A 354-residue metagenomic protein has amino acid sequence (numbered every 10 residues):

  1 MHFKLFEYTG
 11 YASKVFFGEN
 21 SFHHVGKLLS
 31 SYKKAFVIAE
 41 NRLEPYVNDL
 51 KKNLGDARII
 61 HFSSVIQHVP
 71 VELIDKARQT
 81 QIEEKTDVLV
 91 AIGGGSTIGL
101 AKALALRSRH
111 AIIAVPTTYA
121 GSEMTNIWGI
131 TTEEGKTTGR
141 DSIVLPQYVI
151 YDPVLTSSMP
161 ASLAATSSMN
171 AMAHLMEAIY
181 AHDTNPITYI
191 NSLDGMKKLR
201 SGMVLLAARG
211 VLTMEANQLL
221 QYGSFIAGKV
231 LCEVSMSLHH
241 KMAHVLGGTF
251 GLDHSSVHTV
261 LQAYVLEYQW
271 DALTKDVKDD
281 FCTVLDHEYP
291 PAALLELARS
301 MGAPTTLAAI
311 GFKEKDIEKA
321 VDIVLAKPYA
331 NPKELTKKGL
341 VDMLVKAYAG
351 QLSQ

Functional and structural regions predicted by a protein language model:
M1-D87, L307: ATP/NTP phosphate-donor binding region
H2, V284-Q354: C-terminal charged capping/lid subdomain of soluble metabolic enzymes
A12-S13, L106-I190, G195, D276: A glycine/threonine-rich phosphate-anchoring loop and its flanking beta-alpha core in nucleotide/phosphate-binding
K14, K34-F36, I60, D87-V90 (+3 more regions): Structural motif
F22-V25, E44-V47, V71, S96-A103 (+2 more regions): Short glycine/serine/threonine-rich phosphate/pyrophosphate-binding segments that cradle anionic phosphate groups
Q81-L104, S108-Y119: A short, small-residue-rich loop immediately preceding and capping a beta-strand
H182-E296: Active-site segments that bind and position negatively charged phosphate/pyrophosphate groups
